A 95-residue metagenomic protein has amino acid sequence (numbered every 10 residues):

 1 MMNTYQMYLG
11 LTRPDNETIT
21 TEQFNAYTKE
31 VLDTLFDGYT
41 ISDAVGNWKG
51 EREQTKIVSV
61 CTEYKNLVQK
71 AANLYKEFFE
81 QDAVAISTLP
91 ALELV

Functional and structural regions predicted by a protein language model:
M1-V95: Positively charged, small/polar-rich N-terminal and surface patches that mediate targeting and assembly and bind
